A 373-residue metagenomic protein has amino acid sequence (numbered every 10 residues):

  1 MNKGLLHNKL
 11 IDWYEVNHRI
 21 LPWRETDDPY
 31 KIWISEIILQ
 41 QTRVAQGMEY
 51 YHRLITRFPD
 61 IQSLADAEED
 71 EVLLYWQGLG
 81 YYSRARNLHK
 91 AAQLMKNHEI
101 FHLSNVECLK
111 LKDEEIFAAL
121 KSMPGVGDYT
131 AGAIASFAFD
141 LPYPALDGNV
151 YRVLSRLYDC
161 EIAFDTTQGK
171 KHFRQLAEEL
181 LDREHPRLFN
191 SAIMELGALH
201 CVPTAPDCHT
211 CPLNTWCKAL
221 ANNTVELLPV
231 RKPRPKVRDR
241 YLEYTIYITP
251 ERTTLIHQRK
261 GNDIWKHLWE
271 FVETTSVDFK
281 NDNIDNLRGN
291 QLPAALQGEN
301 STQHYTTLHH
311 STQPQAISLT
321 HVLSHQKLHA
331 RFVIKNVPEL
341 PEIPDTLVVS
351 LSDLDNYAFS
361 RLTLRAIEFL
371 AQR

Functional and structural regions predicted by a protein language model:
M1-R19, E25, A198-R373: Intrinsically disordered, low-complexity, charged terminal extensions of DNA damage-control enzymes
N2-G4, N8-K9, W13-H209, L213-W216 (+4 more regions): Catalytic cores of DNA base-excision repair glycosylases
